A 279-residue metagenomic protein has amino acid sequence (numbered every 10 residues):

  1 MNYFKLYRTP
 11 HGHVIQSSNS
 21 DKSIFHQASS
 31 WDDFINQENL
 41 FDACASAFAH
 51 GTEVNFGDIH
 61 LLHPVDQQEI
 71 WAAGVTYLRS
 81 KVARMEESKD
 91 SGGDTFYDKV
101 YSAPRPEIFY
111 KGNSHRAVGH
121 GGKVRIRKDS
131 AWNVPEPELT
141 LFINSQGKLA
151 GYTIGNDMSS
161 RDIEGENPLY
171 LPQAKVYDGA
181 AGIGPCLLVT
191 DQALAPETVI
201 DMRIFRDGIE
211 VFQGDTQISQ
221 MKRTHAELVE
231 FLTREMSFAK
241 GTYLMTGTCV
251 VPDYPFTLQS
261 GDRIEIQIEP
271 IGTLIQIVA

Functional and structural regions predicted by a protein language model:
M1-I70, E227, Q276-A279: Generic N-terminal segment detector
M1-Y3, R8-G12, E136-P137, A193-I200 (+1 more regions): A short, compositionally biased
F4, K128-D129, P252-Y254: Generic recognition of flexible, low-complexity loop/linker segments
P10-H11, S17-K22, I143-K148, F205-G208 (+1 more regions): Short acidic-glycine loop/turn motifs at beta-strand connectors
N19, I154, D215-T216: Short clusters of small/polar residues that mark proteolytic maturation junctions
D42-G208, E227: Active-site microenvironments in enzyme catalytic cores
R161-A279: Catalytic-pocket segment enriched in acidic/His residues
